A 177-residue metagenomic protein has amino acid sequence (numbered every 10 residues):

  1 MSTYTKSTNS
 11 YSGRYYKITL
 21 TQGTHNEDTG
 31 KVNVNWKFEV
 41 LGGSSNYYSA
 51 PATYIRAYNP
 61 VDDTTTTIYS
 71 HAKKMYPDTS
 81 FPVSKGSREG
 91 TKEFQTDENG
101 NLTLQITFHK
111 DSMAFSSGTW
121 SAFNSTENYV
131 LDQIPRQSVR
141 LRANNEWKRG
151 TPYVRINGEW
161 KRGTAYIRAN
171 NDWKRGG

Functional and structural regions predicted by a protein language model:
M1-Q137: Mature extracytoplasmic or otherwise solvent-exposed domains
R136-G177: Intrinsically disordered, compositionally biased repeat/linker segments
